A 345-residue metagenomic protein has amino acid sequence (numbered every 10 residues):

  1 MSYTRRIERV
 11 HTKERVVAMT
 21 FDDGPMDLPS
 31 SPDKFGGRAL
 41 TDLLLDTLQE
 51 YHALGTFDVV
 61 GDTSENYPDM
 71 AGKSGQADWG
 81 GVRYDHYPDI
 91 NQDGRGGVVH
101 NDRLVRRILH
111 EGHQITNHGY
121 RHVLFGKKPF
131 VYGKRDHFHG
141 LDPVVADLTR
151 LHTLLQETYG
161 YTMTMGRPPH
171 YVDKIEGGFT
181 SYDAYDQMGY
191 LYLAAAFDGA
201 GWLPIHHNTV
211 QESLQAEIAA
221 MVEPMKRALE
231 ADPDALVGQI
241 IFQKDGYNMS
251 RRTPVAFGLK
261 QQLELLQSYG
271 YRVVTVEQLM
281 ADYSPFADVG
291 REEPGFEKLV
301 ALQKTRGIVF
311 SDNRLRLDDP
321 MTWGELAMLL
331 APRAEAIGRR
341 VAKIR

Functional and structural regions predicted by a protein language model:
M1-P168, L265, A281-G290: Active-site beta->alpha N-cap acidic-glycine motif
M1-Y3, E277, S311-N313: Glycine- and aromatic-rich loop/turn segments at beta-sheet edges
F21-D23, D245, L317: Short acidic donor-binding/metal-coordinating loop in glycosyltransferase active sites
G36-L43, G258, G295, T322 (+1 more regions): Conserved alpha-helical elements of sugar-nucleotide-dependent glycosyltransferases
Y51, E111-G112, M188, Y269 (+1 more regions): Structured helix-beta-strand junction loops
G97-H100, R107, H122-Q267, R272 (+1 more regions): Catalytic domains of cell-wall/extracellular-matrix polysaccharide-remodeling enzymes, centered on de-N-acetylation
Y283-R345: N-terminal propeptides
